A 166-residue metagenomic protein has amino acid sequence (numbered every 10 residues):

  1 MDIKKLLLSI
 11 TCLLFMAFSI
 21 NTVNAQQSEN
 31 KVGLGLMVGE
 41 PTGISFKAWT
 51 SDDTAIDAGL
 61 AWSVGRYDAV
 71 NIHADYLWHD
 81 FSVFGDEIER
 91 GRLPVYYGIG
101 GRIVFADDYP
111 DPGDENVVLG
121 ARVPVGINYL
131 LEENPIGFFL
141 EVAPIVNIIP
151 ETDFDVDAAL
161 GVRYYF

Functional and structural regions predicted by a protein language model:
M1-S28: Cleavable N-terminal export/targeting peptides
N24-K31, D53, F81-P94, L131-I136: Short loop/turn motifs that connect adjacent beta-strands in outer-membrane beta-barrel proteins
N30-V32, E40-T42, T54, D68-I72 (+3 more regions): Residues that define the transmembrane beta-barrel architecture of outer-membrane proteins
L36, I44-A48, L60, A74-W78 (+4 more regions): Residues on the lipid-exposed face of transmembrane beta-strands in outer-membrane beta-barrel proteins
G43, A61-Y67, F81-V83, R102-P110 (+2 more regions): Sequence/structural signature of outer-membrane beta-barrel proteins
T54-I56, Y67-I72, E87-I88, F105-N116: Flexible, solvent-exposed loop segments that connect beta-strands
Y67-A69, E132-F166: Predominantly the C-terminal beta-signal and adjacent terminal strand-loop region of outer-membrane beta-barrel
I103-V146: Surface-exposed, polar helix/loop patches in the mature regions of secreted/periplasmic/lumenal proteins that form
